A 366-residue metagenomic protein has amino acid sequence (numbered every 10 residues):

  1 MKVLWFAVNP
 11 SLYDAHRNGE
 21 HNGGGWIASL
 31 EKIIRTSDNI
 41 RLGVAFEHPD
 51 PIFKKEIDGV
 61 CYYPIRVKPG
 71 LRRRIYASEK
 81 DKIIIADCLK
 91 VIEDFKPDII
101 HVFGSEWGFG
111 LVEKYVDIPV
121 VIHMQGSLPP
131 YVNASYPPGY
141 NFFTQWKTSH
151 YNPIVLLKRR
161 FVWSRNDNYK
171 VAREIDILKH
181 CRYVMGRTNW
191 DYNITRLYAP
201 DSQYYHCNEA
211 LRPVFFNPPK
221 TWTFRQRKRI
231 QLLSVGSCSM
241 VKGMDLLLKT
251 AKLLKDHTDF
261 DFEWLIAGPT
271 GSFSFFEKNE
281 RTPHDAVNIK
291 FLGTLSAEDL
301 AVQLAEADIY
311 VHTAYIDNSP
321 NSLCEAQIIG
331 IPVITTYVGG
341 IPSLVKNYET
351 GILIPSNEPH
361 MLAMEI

Functional and structural regions predicted by a protein language model:
M1-P51: N-terminal subdomain of nucleotide-sugar transferases
L4, F215, T223-K242, L248-A251: Conserved donor-binding/catalytic core segment of Leloir-type glycosyltransferases
S29, L128, Q145-V184, N193 (+1 more regions): Membrane-proximal helix-turn-helix segments that form the acceptor-binding/catalytic region of lipid-linked
I92, T294-L295, V302-A307: Short alpha-helical donor nucleotide-sugar binding micro-motif in glycosyltransferases
F276-E298: Nucleotide-activated donor-binding/catalytic signature segment of Leloir-type glycosyltransferases, i.e., the conserved
Y315: Aromatic "clamp/platform" in nucleotide-sugar-dependent glycosyltransferases that forms part of the donor/acceptor
P332-T335: Short hydrophobic beta-strand element within catalytic cores of glycosyltransferases and related nucleotide-activated
N347-Y348, I352-P359: Conserved acidic donor-binding segment of nucleotide-sugar-dependent glycosyltransferases
